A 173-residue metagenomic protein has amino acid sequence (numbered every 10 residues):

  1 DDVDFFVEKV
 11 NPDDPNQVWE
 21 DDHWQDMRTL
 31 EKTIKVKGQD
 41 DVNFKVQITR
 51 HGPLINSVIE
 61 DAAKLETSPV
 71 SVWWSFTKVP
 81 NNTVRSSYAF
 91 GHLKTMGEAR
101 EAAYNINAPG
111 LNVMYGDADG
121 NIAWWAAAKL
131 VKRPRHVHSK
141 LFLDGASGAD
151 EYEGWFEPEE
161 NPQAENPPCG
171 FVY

Functional and structural regions predicted by a protein language model:
D1-Y173: Mature extracytoplasmic enzyme cores
